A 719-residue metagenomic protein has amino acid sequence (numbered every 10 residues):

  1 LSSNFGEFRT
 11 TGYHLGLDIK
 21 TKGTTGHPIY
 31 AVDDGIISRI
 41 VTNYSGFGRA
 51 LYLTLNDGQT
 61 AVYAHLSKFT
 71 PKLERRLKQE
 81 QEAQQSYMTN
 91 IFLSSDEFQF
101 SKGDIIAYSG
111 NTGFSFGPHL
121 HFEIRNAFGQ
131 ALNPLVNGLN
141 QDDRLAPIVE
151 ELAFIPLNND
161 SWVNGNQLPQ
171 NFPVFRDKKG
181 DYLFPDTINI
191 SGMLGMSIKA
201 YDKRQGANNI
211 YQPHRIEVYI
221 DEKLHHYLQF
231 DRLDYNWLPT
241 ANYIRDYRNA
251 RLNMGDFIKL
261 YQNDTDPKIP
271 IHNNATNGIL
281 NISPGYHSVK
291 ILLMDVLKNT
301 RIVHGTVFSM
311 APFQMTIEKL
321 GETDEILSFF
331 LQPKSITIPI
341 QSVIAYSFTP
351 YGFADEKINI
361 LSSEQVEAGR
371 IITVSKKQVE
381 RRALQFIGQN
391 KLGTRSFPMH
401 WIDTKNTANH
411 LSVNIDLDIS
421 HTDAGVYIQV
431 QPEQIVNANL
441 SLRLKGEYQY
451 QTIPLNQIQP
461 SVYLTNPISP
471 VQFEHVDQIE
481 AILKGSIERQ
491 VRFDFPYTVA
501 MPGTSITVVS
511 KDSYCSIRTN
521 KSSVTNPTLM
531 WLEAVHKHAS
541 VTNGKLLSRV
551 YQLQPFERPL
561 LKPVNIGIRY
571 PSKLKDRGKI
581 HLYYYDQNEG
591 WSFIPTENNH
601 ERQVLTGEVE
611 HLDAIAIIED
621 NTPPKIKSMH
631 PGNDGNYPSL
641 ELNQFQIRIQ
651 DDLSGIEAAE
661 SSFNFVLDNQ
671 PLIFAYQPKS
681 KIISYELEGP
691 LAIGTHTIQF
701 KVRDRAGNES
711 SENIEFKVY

Functional and structural regions predicted by a protein language model:
L1-A61, S67-K72, S86-D96, S101-K102 (+4 more regions): Surface-exposed, glycine-biased beta-strand/turn segments
P28, P173-V218, E322-Q332, D418-Q429 (+2 more regions): Contiguous beta-strand segments within globular domains
S101, D142, L157-D160, P169-P312 (+5 more regions): Long, low-complexity serine/threonine/glycine- and acidic-rich segments characteristic of extracellular
R144-A153, S161, F313, N409 (+1 more regions): Proline-centered linker/hinge motifs at extracellular inter-domain junctions
N299-T316, L392-H410, S486-S505, E712-Y719: Short beta-strand elements
E380, D477, V604-P623: C-terminal beta-strand-rich structural cap/linker in extracellular carbohydrate-active enzymes
D418-G425, T498-T507, V535-Q587: Proteolytic processing hotspots in large secreted/extracellular or virion-associated proteins and select intracellular
N439-I453, T519, F556-I615, L653 (+3 more regions): Proteolytic-maturation and junctional protease-sensitive modules
